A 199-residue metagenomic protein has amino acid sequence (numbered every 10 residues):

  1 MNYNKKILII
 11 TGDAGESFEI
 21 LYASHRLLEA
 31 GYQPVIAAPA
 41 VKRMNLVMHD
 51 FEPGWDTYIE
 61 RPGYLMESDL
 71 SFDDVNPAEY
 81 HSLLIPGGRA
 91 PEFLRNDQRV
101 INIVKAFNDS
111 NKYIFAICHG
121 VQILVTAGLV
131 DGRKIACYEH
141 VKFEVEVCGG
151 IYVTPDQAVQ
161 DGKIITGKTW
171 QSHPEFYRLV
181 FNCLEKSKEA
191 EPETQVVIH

Functional and structural regions predicted by a protein language model:
M1-S110, I114, Q122-K134, K142-H199: Extended, subdomain-level signal for the structured scaffold at the beginning of enzyme domains
C118: Catalytic nucleophile serine of serine hydrolases, specifically the conserved "nucleophile elbow" pentapeptide
